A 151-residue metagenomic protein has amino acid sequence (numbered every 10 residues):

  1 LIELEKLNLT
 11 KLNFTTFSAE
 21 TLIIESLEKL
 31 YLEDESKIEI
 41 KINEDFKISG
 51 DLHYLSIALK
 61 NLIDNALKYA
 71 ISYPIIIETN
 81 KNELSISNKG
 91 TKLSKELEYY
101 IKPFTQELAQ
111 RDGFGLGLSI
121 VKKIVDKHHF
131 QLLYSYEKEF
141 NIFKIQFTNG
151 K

Functional and structural regions predicted by a protein language model:
L7-N13, K47-G50: Conserved micro-motifs of the catalytic ATP-binding
K37-K47: Conserved catalytic submotifs in the C-terminal HATPase_c
A66-L67: Short helix-loop "hinge" at the ATP-lid/N-box region of the Bergerat-fold HATPase_c
P74-E83: Short beta-strand/loop element within the Bergerat-fold HATPase_c
L93-T105: Short conserved segment of the HATPase_c
G117, V121: Short alpha-helical Gxxx[C/S/T] motif in the catalytic ATP-binding
